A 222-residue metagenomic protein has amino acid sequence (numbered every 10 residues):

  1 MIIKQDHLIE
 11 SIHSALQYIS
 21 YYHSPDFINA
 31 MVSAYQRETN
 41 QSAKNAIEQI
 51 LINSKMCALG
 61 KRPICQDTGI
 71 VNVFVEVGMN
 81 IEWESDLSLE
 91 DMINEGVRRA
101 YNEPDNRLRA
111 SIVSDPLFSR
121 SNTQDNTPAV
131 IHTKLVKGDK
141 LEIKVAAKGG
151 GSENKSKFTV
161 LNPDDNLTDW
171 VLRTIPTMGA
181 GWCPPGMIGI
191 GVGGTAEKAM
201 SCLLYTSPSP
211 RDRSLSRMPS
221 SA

Functional and structural regions predicted by a protein language model:
M1-I47: Acidic/polar, glycine-rich intrinsically disordered N-terminal extensions of enzymes
H23-M31, S42-I47, K61, E103-P116 (+1 more regions): Flexible, glycine/charged-enriched surface loops at secondary-structure junctions
E38-R62, S119-R120: Translation machinery proteins
C65: Catalytic, metal-anchored helix/loop core of enzyme active sites in primary metabolism
G69-V136: A generic, well-ordered mixed alpha/beta core segment in the N-terminal half of proteins
K140-L204: Conserved mixed alpha/beta catalytic, RNA-binding, or beta-rich assembly cores of soluble enzyme, regulatory
Y205-D212: Conserved small/polar residues in nucleotide/adenosyl-binding loops
S216-A222: Hydrophobic alpha-helical segments, chiefly the membrane-spanning helices and signal/signal-anchor peptides
